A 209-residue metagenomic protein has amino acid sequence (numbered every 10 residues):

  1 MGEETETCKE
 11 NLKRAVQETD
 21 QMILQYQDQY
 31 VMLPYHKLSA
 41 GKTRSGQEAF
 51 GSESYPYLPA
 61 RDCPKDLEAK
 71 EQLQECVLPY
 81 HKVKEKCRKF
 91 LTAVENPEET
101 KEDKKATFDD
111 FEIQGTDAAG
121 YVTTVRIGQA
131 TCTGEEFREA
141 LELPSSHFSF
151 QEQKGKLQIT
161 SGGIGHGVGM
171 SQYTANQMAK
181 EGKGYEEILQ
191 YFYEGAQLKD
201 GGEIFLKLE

Functional and structural regions predicted by a protein language model:
M1-L157: Extended substrate/cofactor- or partner-recognition/assembly subdomains adjacent to catalytic sites in enzymes
Y121, G128, C132-E209: C-terminal soluble interaction/assembly domains
